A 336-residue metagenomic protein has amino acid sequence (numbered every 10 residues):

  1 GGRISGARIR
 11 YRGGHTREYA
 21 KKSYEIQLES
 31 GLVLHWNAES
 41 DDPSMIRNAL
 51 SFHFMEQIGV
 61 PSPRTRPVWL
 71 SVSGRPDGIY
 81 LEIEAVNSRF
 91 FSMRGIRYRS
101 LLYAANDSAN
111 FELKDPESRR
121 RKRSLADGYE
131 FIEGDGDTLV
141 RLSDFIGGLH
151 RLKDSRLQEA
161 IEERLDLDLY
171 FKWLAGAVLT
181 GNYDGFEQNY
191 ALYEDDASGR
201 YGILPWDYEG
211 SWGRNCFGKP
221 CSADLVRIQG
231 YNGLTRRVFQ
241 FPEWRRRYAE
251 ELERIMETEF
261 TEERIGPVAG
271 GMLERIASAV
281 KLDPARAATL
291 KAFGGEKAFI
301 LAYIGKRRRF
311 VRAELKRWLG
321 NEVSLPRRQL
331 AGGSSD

Functional and structural regions predicted by a protein language model:
G1-L50, E56: Conserved NTP-binding catalytic cores of kinases and kinase-like/nucleotidyltransferase enzymes across multiple kinase
W36-D42, G128-E133, A160-I161, L234-T235: Second-shell loop/turn segments in exported
N37-P76, R151-R156: A conserved hydrophobic secondary-structure block that centers on an alpha-helix together with its immediately flanking
I83: Gly/Thr-rich phosphate-binding loop signature of adenosyl cofactor/nucleotide-binding cores
S88-L179, I255: ATP-dependent phospho-/nucleotidyl transfer catalytic cores
H150-D154, E159-D168, V178-T180, R200-P205 (+2 more regions): Middle-to-C-terminal accessory/interaction subdomains
N189-L204: Conserved protein kinase catalytic/activation segment
